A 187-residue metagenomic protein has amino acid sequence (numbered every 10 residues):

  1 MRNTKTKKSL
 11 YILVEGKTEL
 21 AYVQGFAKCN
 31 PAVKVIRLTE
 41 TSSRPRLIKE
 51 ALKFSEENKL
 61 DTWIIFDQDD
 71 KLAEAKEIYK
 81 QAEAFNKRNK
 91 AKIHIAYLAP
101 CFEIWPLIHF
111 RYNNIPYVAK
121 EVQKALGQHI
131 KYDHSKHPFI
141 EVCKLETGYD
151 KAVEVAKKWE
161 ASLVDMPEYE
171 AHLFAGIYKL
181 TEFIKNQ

Functional and structural regions predicted by a protein language model:
M1-S9, L20-R37, S42-P45, E50-D61 (+1 more regions): C-terminal accessory helical subdomains adjacent to catalytic cores in phosphodiester- and nucleotide-handling enzymes
V14-G16: Helix N-cap/beta->alpha junction signal
